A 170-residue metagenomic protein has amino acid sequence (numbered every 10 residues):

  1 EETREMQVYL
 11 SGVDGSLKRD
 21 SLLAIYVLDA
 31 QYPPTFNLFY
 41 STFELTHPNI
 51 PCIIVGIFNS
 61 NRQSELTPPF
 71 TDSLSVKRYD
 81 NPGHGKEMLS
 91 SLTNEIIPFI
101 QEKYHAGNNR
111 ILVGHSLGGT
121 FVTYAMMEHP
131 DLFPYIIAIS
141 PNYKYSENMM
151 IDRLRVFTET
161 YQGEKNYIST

Functional and structural regions predicted by a protein language model:
E1-T170: Non-catalytic cap/lid and distal C-terminal segments of serine-dependent acyl enzymes
